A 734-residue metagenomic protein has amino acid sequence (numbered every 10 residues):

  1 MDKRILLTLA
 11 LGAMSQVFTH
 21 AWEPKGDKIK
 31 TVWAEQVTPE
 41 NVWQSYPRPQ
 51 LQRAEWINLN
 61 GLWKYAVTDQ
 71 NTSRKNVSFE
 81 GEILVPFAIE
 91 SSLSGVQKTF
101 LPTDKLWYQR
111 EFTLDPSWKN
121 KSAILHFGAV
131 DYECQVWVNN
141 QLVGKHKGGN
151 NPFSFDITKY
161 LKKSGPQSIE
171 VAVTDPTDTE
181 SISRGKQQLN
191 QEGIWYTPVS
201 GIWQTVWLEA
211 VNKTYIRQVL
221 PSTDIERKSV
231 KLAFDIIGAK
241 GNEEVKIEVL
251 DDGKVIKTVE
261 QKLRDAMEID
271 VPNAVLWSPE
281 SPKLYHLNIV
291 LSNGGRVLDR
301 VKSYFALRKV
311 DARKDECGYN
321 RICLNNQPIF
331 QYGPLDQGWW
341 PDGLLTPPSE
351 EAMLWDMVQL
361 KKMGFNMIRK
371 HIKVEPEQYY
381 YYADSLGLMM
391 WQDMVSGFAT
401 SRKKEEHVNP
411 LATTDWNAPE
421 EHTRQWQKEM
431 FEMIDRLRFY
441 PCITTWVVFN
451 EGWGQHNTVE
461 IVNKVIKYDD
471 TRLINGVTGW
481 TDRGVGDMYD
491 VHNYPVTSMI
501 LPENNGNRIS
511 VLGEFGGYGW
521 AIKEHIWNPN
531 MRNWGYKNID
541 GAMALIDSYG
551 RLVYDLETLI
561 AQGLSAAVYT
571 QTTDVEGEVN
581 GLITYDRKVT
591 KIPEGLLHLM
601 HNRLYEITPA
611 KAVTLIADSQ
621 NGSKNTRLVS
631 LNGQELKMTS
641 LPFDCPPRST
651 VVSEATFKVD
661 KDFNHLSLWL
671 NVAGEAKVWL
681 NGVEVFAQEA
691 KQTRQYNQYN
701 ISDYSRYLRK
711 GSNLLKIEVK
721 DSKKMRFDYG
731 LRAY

Functional and structural regions predicted by a protein language model:
M1-E23: Bacterial Sec-dependent N-terminal signal peptides
A21-G95, S168, A172, P176-S181 (+9 more regions): Accessory carbohydrate-binding/adhesion or oligomerization-edge regions at the termini of glycan-active proteins
W22-V67, E82-S117, S122, H126-V130 (+4 more regions): Non-catalytic, glycine-rich low-complexity segments
L51-S73, V130, T197-G201, L208 (+3 more regions): Substrate-binding clefts and catalytic carboxylate motifs of secreted carbohydrate-active enzymes
K64-T68, K98-T99, T103-Y215, A239 (+3 more regions): Accessory beta-strand-rich segments of carbohydrate-active enzymes
I89-V138, G144-K147, S181, E209 (+9 more regions): Active-site-adjacent substrate/metal-binding segments within catalytic domains of carbohydrate-active enzymes
K162-P166, D235-K314: Extended acidic/polar, glycine-enriched regions that form or flank non-catalytic beta-rich accessory modules
R217-V219, D299, Q359-K362, M367-R369 (+5 more regions): Active-site region of glycoside hydrolase catalytic domains
